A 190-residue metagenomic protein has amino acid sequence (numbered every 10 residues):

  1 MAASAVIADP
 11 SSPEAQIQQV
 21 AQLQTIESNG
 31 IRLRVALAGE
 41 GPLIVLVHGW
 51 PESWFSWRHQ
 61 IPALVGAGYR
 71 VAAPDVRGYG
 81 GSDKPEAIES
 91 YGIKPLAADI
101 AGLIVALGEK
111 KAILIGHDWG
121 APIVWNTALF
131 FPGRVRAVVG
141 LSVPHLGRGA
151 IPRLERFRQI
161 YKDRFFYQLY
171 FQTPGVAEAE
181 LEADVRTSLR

Functional and structural regions predicted by a protein language model:
D9-Q22, I31-L33, Y79-I115, W119-R190: Flexible "cap/lid" subdomain of the alpha/beta-hydrolase fold that forms the substrate-access gate
I31-D83, L103: Conserved HGGG/HGGXW glycine-rich cap/lid loop of the alpha/beta-hydrolase fold
